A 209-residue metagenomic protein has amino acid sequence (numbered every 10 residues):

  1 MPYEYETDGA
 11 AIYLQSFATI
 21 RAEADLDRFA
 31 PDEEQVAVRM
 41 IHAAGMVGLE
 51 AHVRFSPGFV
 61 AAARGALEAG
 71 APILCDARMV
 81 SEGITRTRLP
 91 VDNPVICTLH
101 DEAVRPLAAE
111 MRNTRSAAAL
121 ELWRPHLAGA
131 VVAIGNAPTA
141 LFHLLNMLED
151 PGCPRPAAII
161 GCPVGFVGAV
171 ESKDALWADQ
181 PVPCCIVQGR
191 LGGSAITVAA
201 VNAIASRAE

Functional and structural regions predicted by a protein language model:
M1-G70: N-terminal nucleotide/polyanion-binding subdomain common to many enzyme families
G9, H52, A133-I134, C162-G165 (+2 more regions): Glycine- and other small-residue-rich loops at beta-strand/loop junctions that grip anionic moieties
T19-D27, A43-V47, A66-G70, T87 (+4 more regions): Change "in soluble alpha/beta enzymes" to "in soluble alpha/beta proteins
L67-I73, G129-V132, A157: Short active-site oxyanion
D76, I160-G161, A200: Buried hydrophobic positions in well-ordered alpha/beta secondary-structure cores of metabolic enzymes
A77-L148, P163-G165, K173: Conserved mixed alpha/beta catalytic, RNA-binding, or beta-rich assembly cores of soluble enzyme, regulatory
I96-A103, C153-V170, P181-G189: Short, acidic/small-residue loops that bind anionic groups at enzyme active sites
V167-E209: C-terminal functional extensions of proteins
